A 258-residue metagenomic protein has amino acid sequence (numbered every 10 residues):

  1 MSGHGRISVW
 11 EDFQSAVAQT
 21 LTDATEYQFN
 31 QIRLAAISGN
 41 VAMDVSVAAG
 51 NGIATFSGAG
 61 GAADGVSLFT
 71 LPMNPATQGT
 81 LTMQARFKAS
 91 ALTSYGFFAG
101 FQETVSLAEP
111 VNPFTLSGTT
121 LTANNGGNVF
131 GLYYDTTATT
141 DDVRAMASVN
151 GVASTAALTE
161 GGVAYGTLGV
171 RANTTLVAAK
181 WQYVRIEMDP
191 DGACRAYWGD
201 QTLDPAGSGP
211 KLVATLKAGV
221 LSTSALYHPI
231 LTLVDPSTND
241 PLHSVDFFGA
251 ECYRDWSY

Functional and structural regions predicted by a protein language model:
M1-L34: Extracellular carbohydrate-recognition regions
F13, M83-A85, N173, A179-D189 (+1 more regions): Short tryptophan-centered beta-strand motifs in secreted/extracellular beta-sheet-rich domains of glycan-recognition
A16-T20, D191, Y253-D255: Acidic glycine-/aspartate-rich tracts in secreted/extracellular proteins
I53-V149: Secretory/extracellular carbohydrate-interaction modules and structurally similar beta-sandwich "look-alikes"
V149-Y183: Short, aromatic/His-centered strand-loop micro-motif at the edge of beta-sheets
D200-Y227: Short, solvent-exposed beta-strand-to-loop segments that form ligand-recognition rims of beta-rich domains
K217-Y258: Ligand-recognition surfaces built from glycine- and aromatic
